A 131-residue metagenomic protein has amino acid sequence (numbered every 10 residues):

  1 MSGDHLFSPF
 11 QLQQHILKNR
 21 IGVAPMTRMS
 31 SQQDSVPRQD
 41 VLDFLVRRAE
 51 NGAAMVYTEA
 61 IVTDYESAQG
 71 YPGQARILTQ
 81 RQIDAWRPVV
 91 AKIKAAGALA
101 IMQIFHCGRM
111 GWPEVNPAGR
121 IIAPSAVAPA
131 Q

Functional and structural regions predicted by a protein language model:
M1-C107: N-terminal capping/small domains of soluble enzymes
A91-K94, L99, F105-Q131: Non-globular sequence segments
